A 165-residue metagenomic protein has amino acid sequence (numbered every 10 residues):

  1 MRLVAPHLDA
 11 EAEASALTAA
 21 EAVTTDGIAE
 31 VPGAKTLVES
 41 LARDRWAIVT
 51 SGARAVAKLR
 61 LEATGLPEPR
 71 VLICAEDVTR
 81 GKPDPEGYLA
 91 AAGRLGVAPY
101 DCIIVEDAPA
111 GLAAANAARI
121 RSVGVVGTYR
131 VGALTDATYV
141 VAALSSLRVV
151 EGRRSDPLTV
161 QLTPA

Functional and structural regions predicted by a protein language model:
M1-P6, T25, L59, R94-A98: Short low-complexity stretches enriched in small and charged residues
M1-V4, L17-A22, I48-A55, L112: Phosphate-binding glycine-rich loops and adjacent basic patches that engage nucleotide phosphates, nucleic-acid
R2-T36: Metal-dependent phosphoesterase signature
L3, S40, A90: Alpha-helical scaffold segments in soluble metabolic enzymes
A12-A16, L37-E39, G87-Y88, I104-A108: Generic detector of short, locally flexible boundary/turn motifs and exposed helical patches
V23-I48, A53-K58: Short, acidic loop-to-helix structural element flanking the phosphoryl-transfer center in phosphate-processing enzymes
D44-R45, R54-A165: Asp-based, Mg2+/Mn2+-dependent phosphohydrolase catalytic module
